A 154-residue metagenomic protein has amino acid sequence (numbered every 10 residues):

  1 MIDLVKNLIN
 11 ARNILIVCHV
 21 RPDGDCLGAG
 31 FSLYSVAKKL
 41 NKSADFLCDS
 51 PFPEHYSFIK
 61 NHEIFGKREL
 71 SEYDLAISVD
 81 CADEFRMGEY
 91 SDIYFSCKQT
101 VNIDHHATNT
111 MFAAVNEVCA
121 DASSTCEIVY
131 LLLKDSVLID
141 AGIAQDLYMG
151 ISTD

Functional and structural regions predicted by a protein language model:
M1-T153: Replace "Mg2+/Mn2+-dependent" with "divalent metal-dependent
